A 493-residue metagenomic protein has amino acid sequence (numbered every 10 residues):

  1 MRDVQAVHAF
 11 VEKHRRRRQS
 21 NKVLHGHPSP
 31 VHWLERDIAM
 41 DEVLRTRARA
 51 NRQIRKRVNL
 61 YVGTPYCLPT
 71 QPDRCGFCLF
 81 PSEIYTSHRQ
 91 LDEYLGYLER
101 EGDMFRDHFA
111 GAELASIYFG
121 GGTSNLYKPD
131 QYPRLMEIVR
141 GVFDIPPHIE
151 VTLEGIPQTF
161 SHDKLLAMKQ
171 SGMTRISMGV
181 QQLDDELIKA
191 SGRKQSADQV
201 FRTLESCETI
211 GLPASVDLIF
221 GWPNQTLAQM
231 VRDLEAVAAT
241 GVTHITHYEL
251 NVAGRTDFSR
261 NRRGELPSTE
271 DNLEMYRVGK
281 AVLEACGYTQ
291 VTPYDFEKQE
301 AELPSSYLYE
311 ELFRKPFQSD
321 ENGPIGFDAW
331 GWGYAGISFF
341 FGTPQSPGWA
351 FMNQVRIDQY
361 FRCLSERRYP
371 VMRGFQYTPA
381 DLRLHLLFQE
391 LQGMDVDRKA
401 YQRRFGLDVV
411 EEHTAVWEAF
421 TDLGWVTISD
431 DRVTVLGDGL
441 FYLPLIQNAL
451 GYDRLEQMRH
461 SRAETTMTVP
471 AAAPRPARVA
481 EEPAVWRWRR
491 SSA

Functional and structural regions predicted by a protein language model:
M1-Y61, P69, S461, T468-P470 (+2 more regions): Flexible, acidic/Gly-rich N-terminal and inter-domain linker regions that tether and position cofactor-handling modules
I54-G96: Canonical Radical SAM [4Fe-4S] cluster-binding loop centered on the CxxxCxxC motif and its immediate flanking residues
T64, G155, V435-L436: Hydrophobic residues in beta-strands and at strand termini
P72, G76, I188-K189, Q402 (+1 more regions): A short local structural element in Rossmann-fold oxidoreductases
I84-R106, A115-Y118, G122-L407: C-terminal scaffold of the Radical SAM
G336-A493: Charged, E/D/K/R/S-rich low-complexity terminal regions of large eukaryotic assembly subunits
